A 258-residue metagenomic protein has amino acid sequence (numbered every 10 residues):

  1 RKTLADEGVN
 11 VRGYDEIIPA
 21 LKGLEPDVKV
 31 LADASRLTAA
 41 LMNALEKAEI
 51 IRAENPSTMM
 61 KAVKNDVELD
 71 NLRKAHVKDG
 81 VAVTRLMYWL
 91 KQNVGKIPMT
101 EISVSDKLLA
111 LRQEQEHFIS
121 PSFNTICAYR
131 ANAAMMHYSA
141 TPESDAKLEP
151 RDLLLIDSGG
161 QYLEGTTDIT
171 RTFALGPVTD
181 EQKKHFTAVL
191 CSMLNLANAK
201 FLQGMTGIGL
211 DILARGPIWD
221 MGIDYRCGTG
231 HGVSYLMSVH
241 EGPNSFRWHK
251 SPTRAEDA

Functional and structural regions predicted by a protein language model:
R1-A258: Active-site neighborhoods and metal-handling regions in enzymes and metal-associated proteins
